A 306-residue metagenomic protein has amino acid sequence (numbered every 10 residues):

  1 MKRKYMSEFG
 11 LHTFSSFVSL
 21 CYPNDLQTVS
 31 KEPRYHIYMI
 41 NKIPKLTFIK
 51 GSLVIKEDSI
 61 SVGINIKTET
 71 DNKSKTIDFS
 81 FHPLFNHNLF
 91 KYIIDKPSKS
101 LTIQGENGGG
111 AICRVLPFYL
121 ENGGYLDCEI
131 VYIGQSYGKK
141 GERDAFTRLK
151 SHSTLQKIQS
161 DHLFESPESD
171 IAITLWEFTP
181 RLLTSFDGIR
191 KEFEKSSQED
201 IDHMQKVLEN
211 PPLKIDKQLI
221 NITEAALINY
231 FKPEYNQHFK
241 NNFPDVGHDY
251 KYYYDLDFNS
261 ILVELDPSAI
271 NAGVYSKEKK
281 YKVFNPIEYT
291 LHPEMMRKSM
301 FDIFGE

Functional and structural regions predicted by a protein language model:
M1-E306: Boundary/linker segments flanking structured domains
